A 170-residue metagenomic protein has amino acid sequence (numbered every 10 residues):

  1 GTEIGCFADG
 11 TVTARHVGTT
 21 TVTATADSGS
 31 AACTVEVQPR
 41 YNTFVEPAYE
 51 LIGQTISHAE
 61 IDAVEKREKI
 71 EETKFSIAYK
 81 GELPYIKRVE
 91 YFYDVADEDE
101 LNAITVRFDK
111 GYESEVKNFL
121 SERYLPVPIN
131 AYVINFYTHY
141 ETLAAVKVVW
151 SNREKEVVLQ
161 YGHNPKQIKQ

Functional and structural regions predicted by a protein language model:
G1-V45, I61-D62: Extracytoplasmic soluble-region selector
Y41-I56: Disulfide-bonded cysteine-rich modules in secreted/extracellular proteins, activating on the conserved Cys frameworks
Q54-Q170: A cross-family detector of function-defining hotspots
